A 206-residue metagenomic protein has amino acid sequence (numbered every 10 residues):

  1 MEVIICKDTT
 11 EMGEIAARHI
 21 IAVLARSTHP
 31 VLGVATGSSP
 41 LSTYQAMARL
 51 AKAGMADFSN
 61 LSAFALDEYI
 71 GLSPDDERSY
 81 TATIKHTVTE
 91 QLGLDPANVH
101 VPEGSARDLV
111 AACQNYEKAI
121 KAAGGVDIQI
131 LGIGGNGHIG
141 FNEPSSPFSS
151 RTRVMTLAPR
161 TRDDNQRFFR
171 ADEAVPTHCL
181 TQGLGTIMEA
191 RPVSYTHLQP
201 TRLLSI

Functional and structural regions predicted by a protein language model:
M1-L32: N-terminal glycine-/serine-/threonine-rich phosphate-binding loop
R26-A53: Glycine-rich N-terminal segment of FAD-binding domains in flavoprotein oxidoreductases, spanning the beta-loop-helix
P30, S38-T43, A119-P144: A glycine-rich beta-strand to alpha-helix segment that forms a phosphate/ribose-binding loop at ligand/cofactor sites
G33-G37, A65, P102-E103, I130-I133 (+1 more regions): Short beta-strand segments
A46-D57, A82, P144-V154: A glycine- and small-aliphatic-rich helix-loop capping segment at beta-alpha/alpha-beta transitions that lines
A56-Q129: Ligand-binding beta-strand-loop-alpha-helix segment within the catalytic cores of soluble metabolic enzymes
N136, G140-L184: Class I SAM-dependent methyltransferase SAM-binding "motif I" and its flanking Rossmann-like core
T196-T201, I206: Conserved small/polar residues in nucleotide/adenosyl-binding loops
